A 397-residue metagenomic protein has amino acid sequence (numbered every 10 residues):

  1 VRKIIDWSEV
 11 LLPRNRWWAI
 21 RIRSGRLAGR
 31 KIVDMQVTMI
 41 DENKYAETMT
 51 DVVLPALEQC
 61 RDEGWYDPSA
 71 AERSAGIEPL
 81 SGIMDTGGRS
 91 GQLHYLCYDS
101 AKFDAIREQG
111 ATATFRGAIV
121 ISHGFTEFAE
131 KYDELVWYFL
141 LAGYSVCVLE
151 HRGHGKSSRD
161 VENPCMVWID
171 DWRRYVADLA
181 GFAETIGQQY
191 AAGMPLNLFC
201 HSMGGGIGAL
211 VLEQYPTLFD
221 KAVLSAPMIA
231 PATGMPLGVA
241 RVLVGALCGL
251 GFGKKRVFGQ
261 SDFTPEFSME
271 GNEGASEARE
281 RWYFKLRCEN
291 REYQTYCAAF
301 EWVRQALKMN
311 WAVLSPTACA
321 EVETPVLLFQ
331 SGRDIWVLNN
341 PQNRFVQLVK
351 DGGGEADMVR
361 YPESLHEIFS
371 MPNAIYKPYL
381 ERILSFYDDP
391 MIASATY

Functional and structural regions predicted by a protein language model:
I22, G29-G87, H94-Y98, A105-A111: An N-terminal hydrophobic leader/cap segment in hydrolases
F139-D160: Conserved alpha/beta-hydrolase
W168-G187: Alpha/beta-hydrolase active-site loop
I207-Q294: Alpha/beta-hydrolase-fold enzymes
T324, L338-L348: Short alpha-helix in the alpha/beta-hydrolase fold that links the catalytic acid
L328-Q330: Short beta-strand/loop motif that positions the catalytic acidic residue of the alpha/beta-hydrolase fold
R333-V337: Acidic catalytic loop of the alpha/beta-hydrolase fold
P362-Y397: Catalytic active-site module of serine/aspartate enzymes centered on a nucleophile-bearing elbow/loop
